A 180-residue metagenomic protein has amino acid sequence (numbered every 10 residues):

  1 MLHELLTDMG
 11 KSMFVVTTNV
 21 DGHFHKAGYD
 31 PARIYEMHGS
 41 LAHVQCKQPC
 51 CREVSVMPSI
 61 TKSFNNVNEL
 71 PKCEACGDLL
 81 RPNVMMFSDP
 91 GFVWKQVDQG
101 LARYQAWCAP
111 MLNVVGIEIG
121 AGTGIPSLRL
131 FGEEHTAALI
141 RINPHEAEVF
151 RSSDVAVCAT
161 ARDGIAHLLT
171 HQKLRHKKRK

Functional and structural regions predicted by a protein language model:
M1-K180: Conserved catalytic alpha/beta core of Sir2/sirtuin-type deacylases, generalized to analogous enzyme cores that bind
